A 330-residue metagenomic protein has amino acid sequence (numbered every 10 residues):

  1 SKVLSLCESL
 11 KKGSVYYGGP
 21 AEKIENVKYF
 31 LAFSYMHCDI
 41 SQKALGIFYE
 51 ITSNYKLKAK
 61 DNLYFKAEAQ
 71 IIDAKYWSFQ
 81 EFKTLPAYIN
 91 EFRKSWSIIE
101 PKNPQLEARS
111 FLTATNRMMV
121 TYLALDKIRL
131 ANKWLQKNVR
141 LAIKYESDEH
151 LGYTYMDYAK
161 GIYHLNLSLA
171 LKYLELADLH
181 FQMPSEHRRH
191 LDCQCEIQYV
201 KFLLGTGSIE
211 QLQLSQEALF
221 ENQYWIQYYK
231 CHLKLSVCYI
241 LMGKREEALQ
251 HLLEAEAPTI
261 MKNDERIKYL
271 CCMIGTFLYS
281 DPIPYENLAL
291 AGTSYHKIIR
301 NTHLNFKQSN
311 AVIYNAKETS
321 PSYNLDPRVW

Functional and structural regions predicted by a protein language model:
S1-K2, F33-L45, A74-I89, M119-A131 (+4 more regions): Short coil/turn connectors between adjacent alpha-helices in alpha-solenoid helical repeat scaffolds
E8-Y16, Y49-L57, N90-N103, Q136-E146 (+4 more regions): Amphipathic alpha-helical segments of tetratricopeptide repeats
G19-P20, A59-N62, N103-E107, K127 (+6 more regions): Short coil/turn linker motifs that delimit alpha-helical repeat modules in TPR/alpha-solenoid proteins
N26, K66-Q70, L106-T113, Y153 (+5 more regions): Residue register of alpha-helical TPR repeats
L31, I71-K75, M118, L151 (+4 more regions): Structural register within alpha-helical repeat arrays
R93, Q105-V120, A124, I128-L130 (+3 more regions): Solenoidal tandem-repeat scaffolds enriched in leucines and small polar residues
Y163, L167, L171-L241, Q250: Eukaryotic tandem repeat interaction scaffolds
Y224, Q250-W330: C-terminal non-catalytic interaction modules
